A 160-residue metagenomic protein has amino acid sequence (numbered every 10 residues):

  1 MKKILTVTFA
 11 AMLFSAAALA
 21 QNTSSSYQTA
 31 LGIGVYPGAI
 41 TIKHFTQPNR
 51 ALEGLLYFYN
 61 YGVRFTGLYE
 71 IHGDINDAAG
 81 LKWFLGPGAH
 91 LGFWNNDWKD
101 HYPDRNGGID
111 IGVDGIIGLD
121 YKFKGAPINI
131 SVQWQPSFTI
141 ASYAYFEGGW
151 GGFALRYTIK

Functional and structural regions predicted by a protein language model:
M1-S25: Cleavable N-terminal export/targeting peptides
N22-S24, Q135, I140-A144, T158-K160: Outer-membrane beta-barrel porins/channels
S25-G32, P48-E53: Short, hydrophobic/aromatic-rich segments at coil-to-beta transitions
S25-Y27, G34-G38, Y61-F65, L81 (+2 more regions): Residues that define the transmembrane beta-barrel architecture of outer-membrane proteins
H44-V132: Gram-negative (and chloroplast) outer-membrane scaffold detector with strong preference for beta-barrel transmembrane
T46, A144-E147: Short glycine/proline-enriched turns and hinge-like loops at secondary-structure junctions
P87, W134-P136, F153-L155: A structural signal for short, well-ordered beta-strand segments
G148-K160: Outer-membrane beta-barrel "beta-signal"
